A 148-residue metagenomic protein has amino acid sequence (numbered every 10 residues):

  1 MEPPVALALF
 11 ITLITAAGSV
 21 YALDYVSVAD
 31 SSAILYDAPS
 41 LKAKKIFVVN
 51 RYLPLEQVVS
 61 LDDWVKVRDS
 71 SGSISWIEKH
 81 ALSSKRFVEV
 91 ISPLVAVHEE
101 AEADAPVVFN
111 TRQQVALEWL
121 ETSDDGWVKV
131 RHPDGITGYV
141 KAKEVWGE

Functional and structural regions predicted by a protein language model:
M1-E2: N-terminal secretory signal peptides that target proteins for export/translocation
A6-A17: Bacterial N-terminal signal peptides
S19-D37, K45-R51, V58-E99, P106-A116 (+2 more regions): SH3-family beta-barrel domains
L41: Extracytoplasmic Gram-positive cell-surface binding/anchoring modules and repeats
